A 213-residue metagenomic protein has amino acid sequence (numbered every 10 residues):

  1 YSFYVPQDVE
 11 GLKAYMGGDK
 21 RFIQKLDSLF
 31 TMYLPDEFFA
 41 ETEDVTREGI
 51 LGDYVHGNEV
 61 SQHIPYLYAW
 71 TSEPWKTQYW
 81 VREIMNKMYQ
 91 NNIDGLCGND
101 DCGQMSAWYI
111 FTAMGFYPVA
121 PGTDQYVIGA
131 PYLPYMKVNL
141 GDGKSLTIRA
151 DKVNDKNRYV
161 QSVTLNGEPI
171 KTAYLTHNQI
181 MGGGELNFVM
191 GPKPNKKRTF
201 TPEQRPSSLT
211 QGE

Functional and structural regions predicted by a protein language model:
Y1-T147, K152, E185: Active-site core of glycosidic bond-cleaving carbohydrate-active enzymes
W75, Q90, A120, V127-E213: Beta-rich accessory regions
